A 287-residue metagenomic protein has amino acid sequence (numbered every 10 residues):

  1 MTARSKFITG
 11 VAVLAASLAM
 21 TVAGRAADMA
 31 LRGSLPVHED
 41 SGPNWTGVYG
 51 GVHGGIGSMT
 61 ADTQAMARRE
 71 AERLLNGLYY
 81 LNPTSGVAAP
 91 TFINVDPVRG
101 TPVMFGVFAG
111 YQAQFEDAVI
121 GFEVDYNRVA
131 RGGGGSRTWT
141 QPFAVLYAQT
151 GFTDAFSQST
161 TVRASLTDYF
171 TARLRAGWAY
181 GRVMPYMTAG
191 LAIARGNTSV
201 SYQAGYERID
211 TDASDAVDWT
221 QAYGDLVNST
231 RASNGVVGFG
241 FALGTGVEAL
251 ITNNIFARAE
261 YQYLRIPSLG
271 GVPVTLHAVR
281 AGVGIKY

Functional and structural regions predicted by a protein language model:
T2-Y287: Gram-negative outer-membrane beta-barrel domains
